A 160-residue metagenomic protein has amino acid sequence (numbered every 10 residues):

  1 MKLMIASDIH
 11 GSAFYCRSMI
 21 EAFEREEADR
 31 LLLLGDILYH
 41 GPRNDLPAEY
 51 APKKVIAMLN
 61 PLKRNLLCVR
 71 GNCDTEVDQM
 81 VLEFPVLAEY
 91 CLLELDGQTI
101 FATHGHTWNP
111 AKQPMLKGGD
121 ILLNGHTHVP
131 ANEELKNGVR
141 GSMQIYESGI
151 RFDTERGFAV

Functional and structural regions predicted by a protein language model:
K2-L95: Core catalytic region of metal-dependent phosphoesterases/phosphodiesterases, especially metallo-beta-lactamase-like
I5-S7, L31-D36, L66-N72, F101-H104 (+2 more regions): Active-site neighborhood of phospho(di)ester-bond hydrolases with catalytic His/Asp-centered motifs
H40-R43, E76-Q79, F101, P110-K112 (+1 more regions): Short acidic/glycine-rich loop or secondary-structure boundary segments that cap or lie
D96-T99, H106-V160: Conserved beta-sheet core of the metallophosphoesterase superfamily
